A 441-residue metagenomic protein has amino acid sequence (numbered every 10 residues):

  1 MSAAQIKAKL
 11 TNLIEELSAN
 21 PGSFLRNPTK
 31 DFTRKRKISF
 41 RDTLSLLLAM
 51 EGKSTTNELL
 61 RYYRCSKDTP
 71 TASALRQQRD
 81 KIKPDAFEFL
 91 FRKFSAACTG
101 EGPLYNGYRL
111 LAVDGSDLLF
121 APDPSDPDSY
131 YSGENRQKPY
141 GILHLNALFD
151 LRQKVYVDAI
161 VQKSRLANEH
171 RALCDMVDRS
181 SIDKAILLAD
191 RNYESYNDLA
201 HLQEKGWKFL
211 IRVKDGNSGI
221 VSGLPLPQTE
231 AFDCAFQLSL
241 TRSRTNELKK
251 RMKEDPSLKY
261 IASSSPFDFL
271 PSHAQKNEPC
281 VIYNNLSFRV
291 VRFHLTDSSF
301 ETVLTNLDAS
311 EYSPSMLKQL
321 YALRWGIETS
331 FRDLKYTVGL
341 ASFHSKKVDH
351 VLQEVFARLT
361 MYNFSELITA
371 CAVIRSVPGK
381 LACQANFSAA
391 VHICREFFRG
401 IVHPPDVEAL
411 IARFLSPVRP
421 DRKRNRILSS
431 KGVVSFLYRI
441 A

Functional and structural regions predicted by a protein language model:
M1-K53, R61, S66, P70 (+6 more regions): Single, function-defining residue in the core of a domain
A86-A97, E101: Short Lys/Arg-enriched helix C-cap and helix-to-coil transition segments that create basic nucleic-acid-contact patches
R109-L111: Conserved beta-strand elements of the Class I
Y131: Extracytosolic and intramembrane catalytic regions of membrane-associated proteins in envelope/secretory systems
